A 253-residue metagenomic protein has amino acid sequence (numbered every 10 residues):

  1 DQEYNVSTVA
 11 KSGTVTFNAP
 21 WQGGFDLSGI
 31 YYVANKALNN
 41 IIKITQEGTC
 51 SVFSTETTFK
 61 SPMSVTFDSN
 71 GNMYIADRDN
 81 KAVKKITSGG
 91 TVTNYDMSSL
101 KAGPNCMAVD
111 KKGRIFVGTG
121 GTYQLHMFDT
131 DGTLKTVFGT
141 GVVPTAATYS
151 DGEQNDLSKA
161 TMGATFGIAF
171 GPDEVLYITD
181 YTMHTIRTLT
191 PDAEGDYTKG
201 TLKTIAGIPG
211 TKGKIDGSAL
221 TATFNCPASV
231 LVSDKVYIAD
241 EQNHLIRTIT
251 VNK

Functional and structural regions predicted by a protein language model:
Q2-W21, G48-M63, G89-N105, T133-F166 (+1 more regions): Gly/Pro-rich loop segments of beta-rich domains
N5, N39-K43, K81-K85, Y123-M127 (+3 more regions): A short loop-to-beta-strand structural motif that recurs across blades of beta-propeller domains
F25-S28, F67-N70, V109-K112, F170-D173 (+1 more regions): Residue-level detector of Asp-centered blade-edge/turn motifs that repeat once per structural unit in beta-propeller
I30-V33, N72-I75, R114-V117, V175-I178 (+1 more regions): Conserved beta-propeller blade signature
K36, R78-D79, G120-G121, Y181 (+2 more regions): Short loop/turn segments immediately following the C-termini of beta-strands
G167, T179-T185: Loop/turn-rich, solvent-exposed surfaces of beta-rich toroidal or solenoidal domains
L189-Y197, I249-K253: Short loop/turn segments immediately following beta-strands, especially the blade-tip and inter-blade linker loops
C226-K253: Blade-level signature of beta-propeller repeat domains, shared across WD40, Kelch, NHL, RCC1 and BNR/Asp-box propellers
